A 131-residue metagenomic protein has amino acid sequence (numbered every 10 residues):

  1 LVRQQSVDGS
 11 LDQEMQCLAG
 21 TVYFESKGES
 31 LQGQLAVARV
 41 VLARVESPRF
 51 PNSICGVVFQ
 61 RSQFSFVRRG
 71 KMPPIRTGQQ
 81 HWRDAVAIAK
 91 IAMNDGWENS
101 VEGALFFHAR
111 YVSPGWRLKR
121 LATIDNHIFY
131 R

Functional and structural regions predicted by a protein language model:
V2-R131: Bacterial extracytoplasmic/cell-wall-associated proteins, especially those involved in peptidoglycan
